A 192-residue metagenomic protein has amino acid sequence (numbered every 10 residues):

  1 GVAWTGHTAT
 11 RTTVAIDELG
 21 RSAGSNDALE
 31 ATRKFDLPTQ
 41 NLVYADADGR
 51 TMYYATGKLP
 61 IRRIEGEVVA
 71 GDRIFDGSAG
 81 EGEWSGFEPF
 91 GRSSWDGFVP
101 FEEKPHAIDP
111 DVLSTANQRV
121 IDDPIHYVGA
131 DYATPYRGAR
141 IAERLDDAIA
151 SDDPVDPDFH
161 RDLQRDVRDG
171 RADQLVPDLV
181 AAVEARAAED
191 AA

Functional and structural regions predicted by a protein language model:
G1-A192: Accessory structured domains or lobes within enzymes
